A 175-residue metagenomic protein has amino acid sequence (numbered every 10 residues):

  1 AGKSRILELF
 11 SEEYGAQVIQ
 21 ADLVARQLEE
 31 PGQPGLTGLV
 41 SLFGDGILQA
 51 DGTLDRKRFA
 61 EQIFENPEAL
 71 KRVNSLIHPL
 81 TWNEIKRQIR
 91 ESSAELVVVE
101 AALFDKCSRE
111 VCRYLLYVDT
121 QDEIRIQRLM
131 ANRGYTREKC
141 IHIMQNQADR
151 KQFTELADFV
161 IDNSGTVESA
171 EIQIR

Functional and structural regions predicted by a protein language model:
A1: ATP-binding Walker
S4: Walker A/P-loop
A16-E30: Short beta-strand-centered segment that lines the nucleotide-binding/catalytic pocket of NTP-utilizing
D22, V73, V98, D105 (+2 more regions): Residue-level signal for inorganic ion chemistry
R26-S93: ATP-dependent small-molecule kinase phosphotransfer cores that center on conserved nucleotide phosphate-binding segments
N83-E91, L96-N132: ATP-dependent NMP and nucleoside kinases share a basic, alpha-helical "lid"
E84-I85, S93, E110-V111, A131 (+1 more regions): Small-molecule kinase domains that catalyze NTP-dependent phosphoryl transfer to phosphate-bearing small molecules
